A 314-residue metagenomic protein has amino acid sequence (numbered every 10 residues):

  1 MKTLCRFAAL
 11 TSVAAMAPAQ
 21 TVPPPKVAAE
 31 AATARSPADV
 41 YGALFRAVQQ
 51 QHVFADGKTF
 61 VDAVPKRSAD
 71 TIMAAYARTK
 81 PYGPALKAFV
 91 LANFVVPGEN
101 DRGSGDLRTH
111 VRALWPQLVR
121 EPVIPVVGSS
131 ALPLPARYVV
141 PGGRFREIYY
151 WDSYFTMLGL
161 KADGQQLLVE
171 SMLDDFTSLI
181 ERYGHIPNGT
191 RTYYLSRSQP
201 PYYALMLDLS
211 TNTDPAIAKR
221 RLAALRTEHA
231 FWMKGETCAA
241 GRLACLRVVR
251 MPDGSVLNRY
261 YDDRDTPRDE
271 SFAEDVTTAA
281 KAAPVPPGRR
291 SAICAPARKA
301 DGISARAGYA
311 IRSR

Functional and structural regions predicted by a protein language model:
K2-C5, Q20-R314: Acidic, mature catalytic/reactive cores of soluble proteins
C5-S12: Sec-dependent signal peptide hydrophobic core
A14-M16: N-terminal signal peptide c-region/cleavage motif recognized by signal peptidases
